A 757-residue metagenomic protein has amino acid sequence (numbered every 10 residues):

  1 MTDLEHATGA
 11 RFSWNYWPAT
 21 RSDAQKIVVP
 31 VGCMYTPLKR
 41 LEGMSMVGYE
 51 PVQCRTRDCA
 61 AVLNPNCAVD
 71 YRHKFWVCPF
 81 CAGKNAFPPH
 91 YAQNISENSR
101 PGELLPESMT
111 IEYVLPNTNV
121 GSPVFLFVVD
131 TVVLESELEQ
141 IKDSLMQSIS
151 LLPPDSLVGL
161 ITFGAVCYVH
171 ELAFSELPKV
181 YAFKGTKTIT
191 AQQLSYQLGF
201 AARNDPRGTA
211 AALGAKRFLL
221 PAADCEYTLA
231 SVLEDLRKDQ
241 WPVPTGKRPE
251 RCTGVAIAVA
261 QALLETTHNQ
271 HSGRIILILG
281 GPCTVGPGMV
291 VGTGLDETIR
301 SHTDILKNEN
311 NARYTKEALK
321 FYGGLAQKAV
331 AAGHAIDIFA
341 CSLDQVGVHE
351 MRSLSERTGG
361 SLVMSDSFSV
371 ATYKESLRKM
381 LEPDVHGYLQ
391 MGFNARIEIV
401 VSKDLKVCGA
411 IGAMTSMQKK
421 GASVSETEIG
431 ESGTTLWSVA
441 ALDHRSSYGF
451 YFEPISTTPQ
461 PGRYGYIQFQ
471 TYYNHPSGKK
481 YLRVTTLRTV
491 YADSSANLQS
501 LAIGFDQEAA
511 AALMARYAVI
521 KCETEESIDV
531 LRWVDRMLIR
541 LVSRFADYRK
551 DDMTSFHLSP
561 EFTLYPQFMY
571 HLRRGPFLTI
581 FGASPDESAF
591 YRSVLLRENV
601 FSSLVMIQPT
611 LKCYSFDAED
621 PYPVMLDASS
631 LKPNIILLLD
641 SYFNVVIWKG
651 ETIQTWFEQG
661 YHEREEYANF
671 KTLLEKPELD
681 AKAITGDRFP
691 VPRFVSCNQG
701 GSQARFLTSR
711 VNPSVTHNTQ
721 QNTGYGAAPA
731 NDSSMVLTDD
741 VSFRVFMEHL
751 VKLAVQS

Functional and structural regions predicted by a protein language model:
M1-S757: Extended acidic, low-complexity intrinsically disordered regions
